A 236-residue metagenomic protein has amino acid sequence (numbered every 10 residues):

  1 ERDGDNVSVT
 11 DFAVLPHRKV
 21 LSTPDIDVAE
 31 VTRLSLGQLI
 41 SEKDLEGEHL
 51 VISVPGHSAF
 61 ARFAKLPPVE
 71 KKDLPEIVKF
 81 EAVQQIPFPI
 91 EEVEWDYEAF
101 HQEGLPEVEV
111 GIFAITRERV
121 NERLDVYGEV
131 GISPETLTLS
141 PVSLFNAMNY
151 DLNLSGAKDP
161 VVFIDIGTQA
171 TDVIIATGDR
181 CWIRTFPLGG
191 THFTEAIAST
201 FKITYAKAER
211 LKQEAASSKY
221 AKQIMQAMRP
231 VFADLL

Functional and structural regions predicted by a protein language model:
E1-E81, N121-L124, G131-S133, D159: Non-catalytic, solvent-exposed interaction/assembly segments
E1-P16, L50-S53, D151-F193, I197: Gly/Thr-rich phosphate-binding beta-strand-loop-beta motif of the actin/hexokinase/Hsp70
D3-N6, S22-V31, F100-V108, D151-K158 (+1 more regions): Short, glycine- and charge-enriched coil/turn segments that flank and shape catalytic ligand pockets
V9-A13, S53-V54, Y97-A99, E209-A215: Flexible hinge/switch segments at interdomain interfaces of large molecular machines
H49, S53-L152: Active-site neighborhood for divalent-cation/phosphate handling
P67, T138, P187-G190, A221-M225 (+1 more regions): Conserved phosphate/pyrophosphate-binding and hydrolysis machinery centered on Walker-type P-loop NTPases, extending
L74, I203-L211: Small-residue helix-packing motif on alpha-helices
A208-L236: Adenine-nucleotide phosphate-binding core of ATP-dependent small-molecule kinases
